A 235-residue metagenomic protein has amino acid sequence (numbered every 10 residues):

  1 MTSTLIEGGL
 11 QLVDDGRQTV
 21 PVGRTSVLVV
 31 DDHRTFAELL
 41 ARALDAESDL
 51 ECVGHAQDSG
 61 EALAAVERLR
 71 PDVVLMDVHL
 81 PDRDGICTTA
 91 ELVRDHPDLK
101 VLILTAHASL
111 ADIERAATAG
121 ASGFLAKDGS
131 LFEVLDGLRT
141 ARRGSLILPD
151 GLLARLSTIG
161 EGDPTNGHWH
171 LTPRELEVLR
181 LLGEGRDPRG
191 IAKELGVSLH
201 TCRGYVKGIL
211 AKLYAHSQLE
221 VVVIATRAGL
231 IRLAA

Functional and structural regions predicted by a protein language model:
L5-G8, I113-T118, S122-W169, P173 (+2 more regions): Short, flexible helix-to-coil linker/hinge segments that flank and couple to helix-turn-helix
I6, V13-D14, A211-A235: Basic, Lys/Arg-enriched C-terminal extension of HTH/homeodomain DNA-binding domains
G23-F36, L40-L44, H55, L171: Conserved acidic segment of CheY-like receiver
D32, L104-A108, K127-G129: Conserved active-site segment of CheY-like receiver
D58-E61, D84-C87: Acidic catalytic/metal-coordinating carboxylates
D77-V78, T105: Active-site residues of response regulator receiver
P81: The feature encodes the CheY-like receiver
G185-E220: Recognition helix of helix-turn-helix DNA-binding domains
